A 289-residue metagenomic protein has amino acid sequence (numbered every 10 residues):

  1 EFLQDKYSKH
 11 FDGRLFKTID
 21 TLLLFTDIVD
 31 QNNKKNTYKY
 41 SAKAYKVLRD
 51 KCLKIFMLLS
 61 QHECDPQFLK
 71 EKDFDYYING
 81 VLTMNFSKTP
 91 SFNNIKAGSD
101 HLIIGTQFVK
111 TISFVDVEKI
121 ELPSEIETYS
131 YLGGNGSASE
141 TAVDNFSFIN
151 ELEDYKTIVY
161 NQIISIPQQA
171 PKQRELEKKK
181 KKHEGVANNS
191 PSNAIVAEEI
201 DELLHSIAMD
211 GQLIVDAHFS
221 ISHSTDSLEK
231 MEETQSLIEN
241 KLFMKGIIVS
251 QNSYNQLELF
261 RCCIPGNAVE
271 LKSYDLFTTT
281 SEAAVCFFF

Functional and structural regions predicted by a protein language model:
E1-F288: Extended, folded cores of ATP/NTP-driven motor/assembly subunits in large transport and secretion machines
